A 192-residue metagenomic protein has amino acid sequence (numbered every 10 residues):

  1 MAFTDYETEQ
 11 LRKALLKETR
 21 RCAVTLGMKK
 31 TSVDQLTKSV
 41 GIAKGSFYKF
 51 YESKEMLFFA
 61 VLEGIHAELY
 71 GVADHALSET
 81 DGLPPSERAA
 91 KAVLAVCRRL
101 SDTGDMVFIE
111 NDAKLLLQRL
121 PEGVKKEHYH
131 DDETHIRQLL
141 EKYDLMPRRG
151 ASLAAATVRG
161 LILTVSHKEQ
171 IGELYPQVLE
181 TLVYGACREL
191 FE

Functional and structural regions predicted by a protein language model:
M1-L26, V33-S39: Basic, helix-initiating cap at the start of DNA-binding domains
E9-K17, K30, F50-D74: An amphipathic alpha-helix adjacent to DNA-recognition modules
L11, K54, V61, I65 (+5 more regions): Hydrophobic/aromatic residues within well-ordered alpha-helical segments
C22-M56, A60: Helix-turn-helix
A60, D74-D102: Hydrophobic alpha-helical connector segments
Y70, L117-L145, R149-A156: Amphipathic alpha-helical packing segments from all-alpha helical-bundle domains
D74-A76, I109-R119: Short linear capping/connector segments at secondary-structure termini
E141-A186: Hydrophobic/aromatic-rich alpha-helical bundle segments in the mid-to-C-terminal region
